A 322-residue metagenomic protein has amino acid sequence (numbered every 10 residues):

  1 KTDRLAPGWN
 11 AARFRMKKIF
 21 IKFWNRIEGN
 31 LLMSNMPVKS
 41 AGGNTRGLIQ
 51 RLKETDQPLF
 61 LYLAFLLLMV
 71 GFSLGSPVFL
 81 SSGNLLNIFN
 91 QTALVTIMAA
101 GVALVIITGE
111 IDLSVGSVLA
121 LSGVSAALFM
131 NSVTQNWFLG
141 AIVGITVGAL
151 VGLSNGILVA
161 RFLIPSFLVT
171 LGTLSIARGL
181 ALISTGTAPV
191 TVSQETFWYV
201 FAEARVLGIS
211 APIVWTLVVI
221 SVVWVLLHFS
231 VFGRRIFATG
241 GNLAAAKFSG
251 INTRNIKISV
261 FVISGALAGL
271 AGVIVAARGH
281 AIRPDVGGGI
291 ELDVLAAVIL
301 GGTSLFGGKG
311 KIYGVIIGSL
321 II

Functional and structural regions predicted by a protein language model:
K22-M98, V133-L139, I251: Membrane-interfacial amphipathic/re-entrant helices at transmembrane-helix boundaries
L61-S73, V102, R178-G179, W215-L226 (+3 more regions): Hydrophobic core segments of alpha-helical transmembrane domains in multi-pass membrane transport and ion-translocation
L67-V133, I157-I164, V298, G302-I312: Single transmembrane alpha-helix segments in multi-pass membrane proteins
P77-N87, A181-T187, A202, L227-G233 (+2 more regions): Inter-helical junctions in multi-pass inner-membrane proteins, predominant in energy-converting antiporter-like
G101-V102, V147-G152, V219-S221, D293-I322: Hydrophobic alpha-helical transmembrane segments of polytopic membrane proteins
T134-L174, I317, I322: Alpha-helical transmembrane segments within multi-pass membrane transporters and channels
F162, S166-S230, I256-S259, R278-G287: Transmembrane helix-bundle core of multi-pass membrane transporters and related energy-transducing complexes
V222-F261: Membrane-helix/interface signature in polytopic inner-membrane proteins
